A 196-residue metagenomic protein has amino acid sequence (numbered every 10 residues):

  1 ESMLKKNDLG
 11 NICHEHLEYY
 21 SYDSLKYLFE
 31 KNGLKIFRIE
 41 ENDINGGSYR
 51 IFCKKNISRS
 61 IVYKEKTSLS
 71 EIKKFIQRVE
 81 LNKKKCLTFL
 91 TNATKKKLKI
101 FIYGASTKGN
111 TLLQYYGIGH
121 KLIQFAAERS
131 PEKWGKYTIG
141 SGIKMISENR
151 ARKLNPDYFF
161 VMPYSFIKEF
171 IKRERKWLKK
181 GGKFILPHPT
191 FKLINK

Functional and structural regions predicted by a protein language model:
E1-E18, Y22-S24: Short, glycine-/aromatic-enriched active-site segment of Class I SAM-dependent methyltransferases
H14-Y19, I39, I72, I76-E80: Hydrophobic alpha-helical scaffolding
K26-Y27, T111: Surface-exposed charge patches
L34-N45: Conserved S-adenosyl-L-methionine
G46-I51: Short hydrophobic/aromatic beta-strand or adjacent loop that forms the aromatic wall/cage of a ligand/substrate-binding
F52-K196: Hydrophobic, well-ordered beta-alpha structural blocks that scaffold small-molecule cofactor pockets
